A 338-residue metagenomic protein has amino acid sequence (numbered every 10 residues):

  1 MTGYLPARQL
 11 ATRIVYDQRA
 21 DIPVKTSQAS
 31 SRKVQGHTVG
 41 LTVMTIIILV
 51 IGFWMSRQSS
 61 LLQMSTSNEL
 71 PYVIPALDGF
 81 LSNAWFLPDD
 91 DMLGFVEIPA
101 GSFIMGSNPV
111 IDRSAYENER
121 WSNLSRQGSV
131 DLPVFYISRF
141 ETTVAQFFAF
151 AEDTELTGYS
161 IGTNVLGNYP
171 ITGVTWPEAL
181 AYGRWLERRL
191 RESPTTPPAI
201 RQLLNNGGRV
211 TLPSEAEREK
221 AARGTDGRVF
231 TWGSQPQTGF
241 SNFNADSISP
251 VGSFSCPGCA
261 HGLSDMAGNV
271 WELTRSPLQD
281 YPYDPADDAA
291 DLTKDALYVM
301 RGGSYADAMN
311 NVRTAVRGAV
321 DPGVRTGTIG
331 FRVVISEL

Functional and structural regions predicted by a protein language model:
T2-N68, C259, L292-L338: Disulfide-stabilized, aromatic/cysteine-rich ligand-recognition loop
S67-D90: N-terminal low-complexity, Pro/Thr/Ser-rich intrinsically disordered segments that act as propeptides or flexible
W85-G158, G173-P177, G268: A short glycine-rich, aromatic-capped structural motif
F86, R126-Q127, V251-S255, D321-R325: Short Gly/Pro-enriched turn/cap motifs at secondary-structure boundaries
I104, N108-P109, V165, W176-G318: Functional-site microenvironments in short loops/helix caps that host divalent-cation chemistry
Q127, L132-V134, L166-N168, D246-I248: Short, solvent-exposed beta-strand edge segments and adjacent coil->beta transition regions
D153-G162, R228-F230: Cytochrome P450 catalytic domain signature, combining two hallmark sequence patches
G162-T172: Surface-exposed aromatic
